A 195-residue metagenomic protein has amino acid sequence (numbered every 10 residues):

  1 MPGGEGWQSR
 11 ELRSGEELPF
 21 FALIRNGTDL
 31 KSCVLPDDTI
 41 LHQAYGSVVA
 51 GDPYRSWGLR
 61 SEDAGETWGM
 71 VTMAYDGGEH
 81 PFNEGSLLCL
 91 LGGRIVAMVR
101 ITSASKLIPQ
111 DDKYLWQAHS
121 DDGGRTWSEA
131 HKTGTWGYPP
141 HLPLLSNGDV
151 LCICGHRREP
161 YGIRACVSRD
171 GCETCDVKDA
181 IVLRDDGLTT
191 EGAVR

Functional and structural regions predicted by a protein language model:
M1-R195: Asp-box/BNR beta-propeller blade signature and adjacent active/binding-site loops in extracellular glycan-interacting
